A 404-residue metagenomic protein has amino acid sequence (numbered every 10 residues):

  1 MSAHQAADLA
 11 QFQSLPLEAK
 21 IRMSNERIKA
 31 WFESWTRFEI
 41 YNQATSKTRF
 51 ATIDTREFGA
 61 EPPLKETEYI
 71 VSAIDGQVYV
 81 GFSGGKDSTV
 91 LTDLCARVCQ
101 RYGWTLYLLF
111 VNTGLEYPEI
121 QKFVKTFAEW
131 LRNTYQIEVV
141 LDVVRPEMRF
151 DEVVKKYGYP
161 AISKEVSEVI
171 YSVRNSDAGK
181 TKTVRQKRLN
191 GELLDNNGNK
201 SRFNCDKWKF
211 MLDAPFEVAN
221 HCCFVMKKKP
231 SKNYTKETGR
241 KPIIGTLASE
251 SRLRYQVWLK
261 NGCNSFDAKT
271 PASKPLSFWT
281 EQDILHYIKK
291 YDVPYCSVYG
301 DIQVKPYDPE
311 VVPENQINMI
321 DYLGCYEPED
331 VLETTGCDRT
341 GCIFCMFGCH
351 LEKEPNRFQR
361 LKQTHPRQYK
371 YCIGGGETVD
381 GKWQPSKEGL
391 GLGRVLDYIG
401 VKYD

Functional and structural regions predicted by a protein language model:
S2-D283: ATP-dependent adenylation/nucleotidyltransferase module used to activate substrates
S2-Q11, R27, A44-P62, I74-Q77 (+2 more regions): ATP/NTP-dependent adenylation/nucleotidyl-transfer catalytic domains that generate, transfer, or process NMP-activated
